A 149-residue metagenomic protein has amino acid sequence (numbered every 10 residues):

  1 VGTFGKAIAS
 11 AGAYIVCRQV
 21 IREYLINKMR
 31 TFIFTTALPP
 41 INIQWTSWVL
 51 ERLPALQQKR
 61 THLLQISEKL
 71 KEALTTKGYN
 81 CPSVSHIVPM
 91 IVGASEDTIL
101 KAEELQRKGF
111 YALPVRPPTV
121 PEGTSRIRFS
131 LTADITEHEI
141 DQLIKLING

Functional and structural regions predicted by a protein language model:
V1-V84: Active-site C-terminal subdomain of aminotransferase-like
F4-I8, N42, A94, T119 (+1 more regions): Glycine-rich beta-alpha junction loops
S47, E137-I144: Short, amphipathic alpha-helical "lid/cap" segments that border enzyme active or binding sites
A55-Q58, D97, I135-H138: Alpha-helix N-cap and loop-to-helix initiation/capping positions
T61-E68, T75-G109, T119-T124, L131-A133: Conserved PLP-binding catalytic core of the aspartate aminotransferase-like
K101-Q106, Q142-N148: Short amphipathic alpha-helices in soluble, non-transmembrane regions that often serve as interface/regulatory elements
V115-R116: Cytosolic Rossmann-like ligand/nucleotide-binding regulatory domains
